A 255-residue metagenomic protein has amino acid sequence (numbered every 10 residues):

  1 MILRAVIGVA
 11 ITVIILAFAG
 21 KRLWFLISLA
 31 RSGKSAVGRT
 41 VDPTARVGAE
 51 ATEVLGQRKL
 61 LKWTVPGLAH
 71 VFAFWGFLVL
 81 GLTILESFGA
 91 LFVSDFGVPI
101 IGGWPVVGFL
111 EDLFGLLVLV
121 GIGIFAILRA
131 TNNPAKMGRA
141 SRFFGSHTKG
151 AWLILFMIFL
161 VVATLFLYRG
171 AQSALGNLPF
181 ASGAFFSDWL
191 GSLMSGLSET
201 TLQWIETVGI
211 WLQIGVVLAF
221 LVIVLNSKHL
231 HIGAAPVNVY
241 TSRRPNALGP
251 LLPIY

Functional and structural regions predicted by a protein language model:
M1-Y255: Membrane-embedded alpha-helical bundles of multi-pass integral membrane proteins
